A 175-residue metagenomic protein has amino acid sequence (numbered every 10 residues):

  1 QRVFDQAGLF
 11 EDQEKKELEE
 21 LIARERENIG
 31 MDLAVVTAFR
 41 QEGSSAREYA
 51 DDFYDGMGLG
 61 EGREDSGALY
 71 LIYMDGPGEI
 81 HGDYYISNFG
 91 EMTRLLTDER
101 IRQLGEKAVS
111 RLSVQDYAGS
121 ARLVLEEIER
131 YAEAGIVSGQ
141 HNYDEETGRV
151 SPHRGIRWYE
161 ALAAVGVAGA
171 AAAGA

Functional and structural regions predicted by a protein language model:
Q1-L162: Folded, non-transmembrane soluble domains that reside on the lumenal/extracytoplasmic side of membranes
W158-A175: Selective detector of the "anchor" transmembrane alpha-helix that sits immediately C-terminal
